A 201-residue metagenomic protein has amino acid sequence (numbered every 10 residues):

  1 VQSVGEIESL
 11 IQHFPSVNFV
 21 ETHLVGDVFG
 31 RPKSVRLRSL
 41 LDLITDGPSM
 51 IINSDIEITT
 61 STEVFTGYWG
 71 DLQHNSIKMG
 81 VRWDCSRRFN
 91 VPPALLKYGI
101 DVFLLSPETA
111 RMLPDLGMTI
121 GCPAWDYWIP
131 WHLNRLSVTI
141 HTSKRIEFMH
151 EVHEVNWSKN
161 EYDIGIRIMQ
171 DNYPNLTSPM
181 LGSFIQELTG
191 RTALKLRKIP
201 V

Functional and structural regions predicted by a protein language model:
V1-E6, G47-S49, I56, W69 (+2 more regions): Preference for well-ordered, secondary-structure-rich cores of eukaryotic proteins
V1-Q2, S49-I51, I77-G80, T139-R145: A structural signal for short, well-ordered beta-strand segments and their strand-loop junctions that often border
Q2-I52: Active-site-proximal specificity loops/subdomain of glycosyltransferases
V4-I7, V25-G26, S54-E57, W83-S86 (+2 more regions): Short, solvent-exposed loop/turn segments at secondary-structure junctions
E8-I11, L41, T62-G70, I129-P130 (+2 more regions): Short amphipathic alpha-helical segments and helix-helix/interface helices
P32, D46, S61, R87-N90 (+1 more regions): Domain-length accessory/inserted modules outside core catalytic folds
I56-N134, T192, L196: Conserved catalytic core of nucleotide-sugar-dependent glycosyltransferases
T119-V201: C-terminal catalytic/acceptor-binding lobe
